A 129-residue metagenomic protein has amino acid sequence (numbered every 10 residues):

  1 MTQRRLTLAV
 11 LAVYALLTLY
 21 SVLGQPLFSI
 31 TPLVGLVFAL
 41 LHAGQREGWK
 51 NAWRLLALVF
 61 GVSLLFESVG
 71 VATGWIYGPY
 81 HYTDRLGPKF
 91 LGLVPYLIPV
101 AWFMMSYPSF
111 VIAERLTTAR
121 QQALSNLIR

Functional and structural regions predicted by a protein language model:
M1-R129: Aromatic-rich, lipid-facing transmembrane alpha helices and their immediate juxtamembrane interface loops in integral
